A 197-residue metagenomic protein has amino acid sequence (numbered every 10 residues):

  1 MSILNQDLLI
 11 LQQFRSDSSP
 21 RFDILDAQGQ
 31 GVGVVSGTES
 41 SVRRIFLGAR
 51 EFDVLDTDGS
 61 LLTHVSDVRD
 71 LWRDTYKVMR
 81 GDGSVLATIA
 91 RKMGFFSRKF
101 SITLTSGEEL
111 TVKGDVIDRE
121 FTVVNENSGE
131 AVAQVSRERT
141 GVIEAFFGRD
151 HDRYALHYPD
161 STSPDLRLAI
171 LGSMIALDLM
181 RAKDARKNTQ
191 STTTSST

Functional and structural regions predicted by a protein language model:
M1-E51, S60, R73, S84 (+1 more regions): Low-complexity or membrane-interfacial segments used for flexible interactions
V65-S66, L71-K77, G81-D82, L86-A87: Ordered, amphipathic secondary-structure segments that act as subunit-interaction surfaces in large macromolecular
